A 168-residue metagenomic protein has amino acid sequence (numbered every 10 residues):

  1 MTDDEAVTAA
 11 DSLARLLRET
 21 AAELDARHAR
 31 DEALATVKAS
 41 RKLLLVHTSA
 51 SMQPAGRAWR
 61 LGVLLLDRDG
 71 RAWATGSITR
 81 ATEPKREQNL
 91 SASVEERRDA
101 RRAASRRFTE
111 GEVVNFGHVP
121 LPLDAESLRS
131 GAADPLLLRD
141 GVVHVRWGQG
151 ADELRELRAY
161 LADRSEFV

Functional and structural regions predicted by a protein language model:
M1-P54: N-terminal domain-onset segments
D3-R18, E23, R106-V168: Low-complexity intrinsically disordered segments
S12, S40, S49-S51, S77 (+4 more regions): Generic serine detector
D31, A35, K42, T82-P84 (+2 more regions): Generic alpha-helical propensity signal that fires on short helical segments and nearby coil/disordered stretches
E32, R80, R129-G131: Residues in flexible loops and secondary-structure boundaries
M52-A104: Aromatic- and glycine-enriched beta-alpha-beta binding-site module
